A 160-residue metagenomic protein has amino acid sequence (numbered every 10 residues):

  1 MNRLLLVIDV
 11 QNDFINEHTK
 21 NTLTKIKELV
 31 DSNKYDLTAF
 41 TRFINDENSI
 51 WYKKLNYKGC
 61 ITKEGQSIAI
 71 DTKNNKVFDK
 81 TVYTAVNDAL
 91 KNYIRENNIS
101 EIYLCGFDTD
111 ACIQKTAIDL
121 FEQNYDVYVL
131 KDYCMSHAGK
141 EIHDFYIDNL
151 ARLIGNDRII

Functional and structural regions predicted by a protein language model:
M1-L4, D13, D31-L37, Y57-I160: Active-site-adjacent betaalpha module
L6-I8: Short hydrophobic beta-strand that contains or immediately precedes a catalytic carboxylate
V10-H18: Short acidic, Gly/Ser-rich segments with clustered Asp/Glu that frequently serve as metal-coordination loops in enzyme
N12, F43-N48: Short active-site-proximal "capping" loops at secondary-structure junctions
H18-N45: A short alpha/beta connector and helix-capping loop motif
D46-K58: A short secondary-structure junction motif
